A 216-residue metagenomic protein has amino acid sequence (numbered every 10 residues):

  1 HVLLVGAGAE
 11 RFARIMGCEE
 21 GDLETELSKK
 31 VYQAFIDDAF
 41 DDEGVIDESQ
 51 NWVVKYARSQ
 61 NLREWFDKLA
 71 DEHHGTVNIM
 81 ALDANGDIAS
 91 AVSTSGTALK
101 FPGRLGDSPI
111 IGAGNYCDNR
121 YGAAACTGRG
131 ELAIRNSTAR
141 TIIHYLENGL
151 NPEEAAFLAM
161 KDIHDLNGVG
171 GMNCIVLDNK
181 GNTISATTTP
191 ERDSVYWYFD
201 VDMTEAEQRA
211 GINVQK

Functional and structural regions predicted by a protein language model:
H1-K216: N-terminal nucleophile
